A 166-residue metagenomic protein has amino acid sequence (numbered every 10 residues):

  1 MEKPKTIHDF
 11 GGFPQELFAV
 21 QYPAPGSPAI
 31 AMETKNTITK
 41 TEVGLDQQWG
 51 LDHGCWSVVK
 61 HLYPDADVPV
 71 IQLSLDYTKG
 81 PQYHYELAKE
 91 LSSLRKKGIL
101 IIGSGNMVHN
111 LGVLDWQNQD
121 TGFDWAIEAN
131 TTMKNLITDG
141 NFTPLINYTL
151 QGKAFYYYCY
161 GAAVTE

Functional and structural regions predicted by a protein language model:
M1-L45: A short aromatic-anchored loop/beta-hairpin motif
D9-E16, Y63-Q72, I146: Short, basic/glycine-rich phosphate-binding loops at helix/coil junctions that contact nucleotide phosphates
L17-P25, S74-P81, Y158: Flexible, glycine/proline-enriched loop segments at strand-loop-helix junctions that form or flank small-ligand binding
A31-Y85: Internal, conserved structured core segments that host functional sites
E33, L87-L91, M107: Short, hydrophobic/aromatic alpha-helical segments in well-folded domains
W49, S104-M107: Short, well-ordered beta-to-alpha junction loops that form the rim of enzyme active sites and present histidine/acidic
V68, K79, S93-I99, M107-E166: Surface-exposed, charge/polar-rich loops and edge strands
V70, D76, H84-I102: Active-site regions of metal-assisted phosphoester/phosphodiester hydrolases, unifying DNase/endonuclease modules
